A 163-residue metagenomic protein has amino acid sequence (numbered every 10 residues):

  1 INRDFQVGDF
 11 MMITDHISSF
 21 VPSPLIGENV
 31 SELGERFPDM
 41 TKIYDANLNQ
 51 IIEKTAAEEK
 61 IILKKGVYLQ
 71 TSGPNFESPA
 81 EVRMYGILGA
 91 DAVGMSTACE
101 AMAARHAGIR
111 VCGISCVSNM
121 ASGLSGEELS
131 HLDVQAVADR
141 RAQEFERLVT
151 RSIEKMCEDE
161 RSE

Functional and structural regions predicted by a protein language model:
I1-S125, L132-R161: Glycine-rich phosphate- or other oxyanion-binding loops that anchor nucleotides, phosphorylated ligands
